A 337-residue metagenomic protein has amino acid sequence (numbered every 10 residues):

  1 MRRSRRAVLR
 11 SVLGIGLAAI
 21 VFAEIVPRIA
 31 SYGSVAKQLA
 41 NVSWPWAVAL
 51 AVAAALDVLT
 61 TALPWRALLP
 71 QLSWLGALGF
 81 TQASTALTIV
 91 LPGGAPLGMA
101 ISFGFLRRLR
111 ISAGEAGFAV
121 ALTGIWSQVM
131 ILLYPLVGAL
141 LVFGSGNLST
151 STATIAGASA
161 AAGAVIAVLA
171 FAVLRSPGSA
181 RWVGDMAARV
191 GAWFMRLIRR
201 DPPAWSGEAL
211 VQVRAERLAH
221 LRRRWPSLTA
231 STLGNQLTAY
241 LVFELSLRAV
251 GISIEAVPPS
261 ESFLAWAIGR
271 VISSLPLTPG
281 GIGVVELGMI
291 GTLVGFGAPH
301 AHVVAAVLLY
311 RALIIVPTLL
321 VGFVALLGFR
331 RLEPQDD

Functional and structural regions predicted by a protein language model:
M1-K37, S84-R199, T278, I282-D337: Transmembrane helix-loop-helix hairpins in multi-pass inner-membrane proteins
V8-L9, N41-A51, R217-A230: Membrane-interface helix starts
V21, S31, T60-L68, Q82 (+4 more regions): Hydrophobic/aromatic residues in alpha-helical transmembrane segments
G33-Q38, L106, A209-L221: A short amphipathic helical element positioned immediately N-terminal to and/or at the very start of a transmembrane
S43-P45, L72-G79, S112-A113, T150-S151 (+3 more regions): Membrane-helix interface segments
V58-A86, L247-A265: Membrane-embedded helical hairpins/re-entrant loop segments and their flanking transmembrane helices within multi-pass
R214-V271: Transmembrane helical segments that form the transport core of multi-pass membrane transport proteins
